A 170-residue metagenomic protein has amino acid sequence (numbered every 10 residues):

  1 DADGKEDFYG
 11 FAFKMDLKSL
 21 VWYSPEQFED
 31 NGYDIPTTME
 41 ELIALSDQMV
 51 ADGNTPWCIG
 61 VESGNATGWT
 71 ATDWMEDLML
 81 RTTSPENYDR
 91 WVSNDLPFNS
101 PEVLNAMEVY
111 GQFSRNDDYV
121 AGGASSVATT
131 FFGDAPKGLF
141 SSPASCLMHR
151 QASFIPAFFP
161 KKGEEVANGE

Functional and structural regions predicted by a protein language model:
D1, V61, N65, L80-N105 (+1 more regions): Short, solvent-exposed loop/beta-turn-alpha elements that line the ligand-binding surface or hinge of extracytoplasmic
D1-L20, T70: Hinge/lid segment of periplasmic solute-binding proteins
Y9-G10, A51-A66, V120-A121: Bilobed periplasmic-binding protein-like "clamshell/Venus-flytrap" ligand-binding domains
S24, T38-L45, T67, A71-W74 (+3 more regions): Stable alpha-helical elements in mature extracytoplasmic
E26, D30, G163-E170: Extracytoplasmic/periplasmic substrate-recognition and gating elements
Q27-F28, A44-D52, T130-H149: Short helices/loops that flank or line small-molecule/ion binding pockets
S46-Q48, V92-T129, E170: Glycine-centered hinge/linker elements that transmit conformational signals in sensory and ligand-binding systems
C58, L147-Q151, F158: Paired acidic/hydrophobic, glycine-rich loop segments that form the ligand-binding mouth/hinge of periplasmic-binding
